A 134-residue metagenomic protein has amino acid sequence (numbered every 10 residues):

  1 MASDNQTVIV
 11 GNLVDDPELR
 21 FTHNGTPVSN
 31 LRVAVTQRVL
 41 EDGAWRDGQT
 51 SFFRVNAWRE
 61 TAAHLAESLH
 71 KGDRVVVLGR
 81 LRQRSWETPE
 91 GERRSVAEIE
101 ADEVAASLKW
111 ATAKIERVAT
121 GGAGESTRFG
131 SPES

Functional and structural regions predicted by a protein language model:
M1-S3, L19-N24, L40-R46, E67 (+2 more regions): Acidic, gly/ser/pro-rich intrinsically disordered tails
S3, I9-Q49, S85, S95: Core FKBP-type peptidyl-prolyl cis-trans isomerase
Q6-V8, F52, V76: Intrinsic-disorder/low-complexity, polar/charged segments enriched in Ser/Thr/Lys/Arg/Asp/Glu/Gln
V10-D15, V33, K71-Q83, A101: OB-fold and OB-like beta-barrel modules that bind single-stranded nucleic acids
T50-E60: Beta-strand/loop nucleic-acid-binding surfaces
W58-R93, S107: Beta-rich strand-turn-strand
S95-A106: A short hydrophobic beta-strand segment most commonly corresponding to one strand of the jelly-roll/cupin
